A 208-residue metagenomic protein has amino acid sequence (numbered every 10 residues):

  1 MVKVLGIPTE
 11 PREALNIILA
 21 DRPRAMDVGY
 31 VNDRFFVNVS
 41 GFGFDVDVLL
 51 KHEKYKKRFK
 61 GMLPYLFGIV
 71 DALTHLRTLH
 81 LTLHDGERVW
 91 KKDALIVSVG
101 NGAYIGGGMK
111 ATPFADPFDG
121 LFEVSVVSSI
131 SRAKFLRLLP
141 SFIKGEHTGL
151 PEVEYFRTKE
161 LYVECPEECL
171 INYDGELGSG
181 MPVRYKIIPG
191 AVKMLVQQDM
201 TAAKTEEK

Functional and structural regions predicted by a protein language model:
M1-L95: Catalytic core of DAGKc-family lipid kinases
G29, V48, V97, V124 (+2 more regions): A residue-level signal for conserved active-site and pocket-lining positions in enzyme catalytic cores
G41, D45, S98-T112, L177: Glycine-rich phosphate/pyrophosphate-binding beta-alpha loops
D45-V48, K91-D93, I105-G108, R132-F135: Short acidic/glycine-rich loop or secondary-structure boundary segments that cap or lie
K56-P64, P113-K134: Gly/Ser/Thr-rich active-site loops/lids in small-molecule metabolic enzymes that frequently grip phosphoryl groups
D85-E87, K91, D116, V126-K208: ATP/nucleoside-binding phosphotransfer catalytic cores, i.e., glycine-rich phosphate-binding loops
L95, V99-G102, V127-I130: Histidine- and/or cysteine-centered catalytic micro-motif in compact active-site loops
